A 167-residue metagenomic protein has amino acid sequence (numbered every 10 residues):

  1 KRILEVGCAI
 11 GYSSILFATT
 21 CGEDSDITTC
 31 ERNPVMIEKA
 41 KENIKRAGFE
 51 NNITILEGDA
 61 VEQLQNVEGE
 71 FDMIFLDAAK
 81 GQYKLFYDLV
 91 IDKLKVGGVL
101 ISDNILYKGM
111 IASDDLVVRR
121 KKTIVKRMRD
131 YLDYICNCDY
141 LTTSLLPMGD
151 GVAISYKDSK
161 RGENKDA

Functional and structural regions predicted by a protein language model:
K1-A167: S-adenosylmethionine/decaboxylated-SAM
